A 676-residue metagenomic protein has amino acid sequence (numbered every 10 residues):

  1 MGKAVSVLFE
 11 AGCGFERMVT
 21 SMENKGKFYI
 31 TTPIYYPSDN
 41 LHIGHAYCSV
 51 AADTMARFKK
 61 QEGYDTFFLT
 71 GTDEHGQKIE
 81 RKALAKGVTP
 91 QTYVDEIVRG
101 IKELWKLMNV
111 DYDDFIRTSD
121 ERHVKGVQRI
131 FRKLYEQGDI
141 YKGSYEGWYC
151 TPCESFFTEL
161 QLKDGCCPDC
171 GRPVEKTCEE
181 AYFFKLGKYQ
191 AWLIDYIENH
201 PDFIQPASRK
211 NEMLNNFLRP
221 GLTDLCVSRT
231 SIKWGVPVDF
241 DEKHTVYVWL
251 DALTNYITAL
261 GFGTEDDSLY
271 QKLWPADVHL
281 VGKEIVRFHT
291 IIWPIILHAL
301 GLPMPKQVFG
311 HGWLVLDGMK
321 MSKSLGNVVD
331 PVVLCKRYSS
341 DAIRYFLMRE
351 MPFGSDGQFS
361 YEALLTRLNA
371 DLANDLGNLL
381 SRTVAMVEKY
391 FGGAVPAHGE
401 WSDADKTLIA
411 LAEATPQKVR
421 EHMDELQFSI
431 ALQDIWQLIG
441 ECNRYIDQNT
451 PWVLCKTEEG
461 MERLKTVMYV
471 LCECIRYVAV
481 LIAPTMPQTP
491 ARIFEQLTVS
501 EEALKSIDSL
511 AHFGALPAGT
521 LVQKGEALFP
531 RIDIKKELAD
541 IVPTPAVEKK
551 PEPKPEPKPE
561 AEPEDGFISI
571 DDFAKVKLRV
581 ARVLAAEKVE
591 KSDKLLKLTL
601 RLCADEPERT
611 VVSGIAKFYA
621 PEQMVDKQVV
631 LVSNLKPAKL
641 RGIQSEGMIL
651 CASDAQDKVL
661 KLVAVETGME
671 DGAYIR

Functional and structural regions predicted by a protein language model:
E23-I97, I116-F131, E136, C153 (+5 more regions): N-terminal catalytic cores of NTP/NDP-binding nucleotidyl/phosphoryl-transfer enzymes
E23-T70, R122-G126, C170, T177-K389 (+1 more regions): Structured secondary-structure scaffolds
R99-D111: A glycine-rich helix N-cap at a beta->alpha junction
D139-Q190: Cys/His-rich short segments
K142, W148, E350, A363-W401 (+3 more regions): Helix-rich, typically C-terminal accessory recognition domains appended to large enzymatic cores
I493, L497-D572: Intrinsic disorder at enzyme termini
K549, P553-R676: Phosphate-backbone binding interfaces of nucleic-acid-interacting proteins
